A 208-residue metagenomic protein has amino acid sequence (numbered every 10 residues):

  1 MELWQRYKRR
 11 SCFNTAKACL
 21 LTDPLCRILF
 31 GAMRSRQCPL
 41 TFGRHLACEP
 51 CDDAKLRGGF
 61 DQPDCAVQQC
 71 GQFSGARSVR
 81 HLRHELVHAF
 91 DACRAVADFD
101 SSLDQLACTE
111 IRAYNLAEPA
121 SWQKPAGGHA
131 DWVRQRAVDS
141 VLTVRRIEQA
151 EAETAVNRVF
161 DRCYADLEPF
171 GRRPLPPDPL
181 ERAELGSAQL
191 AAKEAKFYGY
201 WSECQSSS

Functional and structural regions predicted by a protein language model:
M1-G75, D100, A120, K124: Auxiliary, metal-adjacent structural segments of Zn-dependent hydrolase domains
L3, A130-S208: Pan-zinc metallopeptidase signature
W4-Y7, K17-P24, R77, H81 (+3 more regions): Alpha-helix boundary/N-cap detector
Q68, H88, R112-N115: Beta-strand cores of modular interaction/reader domains in eukaryotic scaffold and signaling proteins, especially PDZ
C70-L82, D98-C108, H129, V144 (+1 more regions): Short amphipathic alpha-helical molecular recognition features
R80-C93: Active-site recognition of the HExxH zinc-binding catalytic motif
F90-D98, A117-P125, R145, Y164-G171: Eukaryotic basic, amphipathic alpha-helical target segments in cytosolic regions
F99-V141: Post-HExxH zinc-binding segment in Zn-dependent metallohydrolases
